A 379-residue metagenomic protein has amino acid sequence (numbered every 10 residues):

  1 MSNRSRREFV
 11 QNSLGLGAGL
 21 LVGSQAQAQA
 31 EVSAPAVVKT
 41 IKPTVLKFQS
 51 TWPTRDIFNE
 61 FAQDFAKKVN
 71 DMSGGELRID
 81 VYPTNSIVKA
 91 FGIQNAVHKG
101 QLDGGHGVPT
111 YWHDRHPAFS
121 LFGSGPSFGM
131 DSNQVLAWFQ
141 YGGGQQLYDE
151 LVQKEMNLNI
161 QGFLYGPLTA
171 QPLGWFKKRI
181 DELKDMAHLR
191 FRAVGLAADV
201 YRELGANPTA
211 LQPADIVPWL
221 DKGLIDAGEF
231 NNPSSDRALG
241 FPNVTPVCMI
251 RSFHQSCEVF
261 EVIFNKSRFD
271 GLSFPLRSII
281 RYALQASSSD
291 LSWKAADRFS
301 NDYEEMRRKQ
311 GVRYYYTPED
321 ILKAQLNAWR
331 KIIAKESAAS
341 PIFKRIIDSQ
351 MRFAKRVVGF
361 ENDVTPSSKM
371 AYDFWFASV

Functional and structural regions predicted by a protein language model:
S2-V135, Q153-V379: N-terminal secretory/targeting leader peptides
N133-E150: A gly/proline- and charged-residue-enriched helix-loop-helix capping module
